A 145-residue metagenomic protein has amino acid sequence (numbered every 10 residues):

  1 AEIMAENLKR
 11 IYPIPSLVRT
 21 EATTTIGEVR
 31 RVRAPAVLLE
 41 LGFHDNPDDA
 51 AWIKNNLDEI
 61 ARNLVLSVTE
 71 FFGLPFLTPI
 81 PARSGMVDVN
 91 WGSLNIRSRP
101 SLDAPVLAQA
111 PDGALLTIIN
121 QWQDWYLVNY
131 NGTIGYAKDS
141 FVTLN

Functional and structural regions predicted by a protein language model:
A1-P81: Active-site-proximal helix/loop segments of hydrolytic enzymes
V32, V89, R99, Q121 (+1 more regions): A short, compositionally biased micro-patch
P35-V37, G92, D124, T133: Envelope-exposed proteins and targeting segments
L77-N95, A108-D112, I119-W122, F141-N145: SH3-family beta-barrel domains
P100-P105: Short alpha-helix capping/helix-loop boundary micro-motifs
G113, Y126-Y130: SH3/SH3-like beta-barrel fold
N131-V142: A short macromolecule-binding patch
